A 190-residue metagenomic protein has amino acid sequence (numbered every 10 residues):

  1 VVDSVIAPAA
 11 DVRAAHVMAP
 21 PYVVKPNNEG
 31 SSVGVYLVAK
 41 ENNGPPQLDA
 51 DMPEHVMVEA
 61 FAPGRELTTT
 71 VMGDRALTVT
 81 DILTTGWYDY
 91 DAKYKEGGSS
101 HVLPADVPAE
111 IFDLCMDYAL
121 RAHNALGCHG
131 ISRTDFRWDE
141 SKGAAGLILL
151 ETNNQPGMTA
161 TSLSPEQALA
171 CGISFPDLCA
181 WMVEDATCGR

Functional and structural regions predicted by a protein language model:
V1-G64: Active-site nucleotide/adenylate-binding loops and adjacent lid/helix of ATP-dependent enzymes
A7, V35-E41, V71-G73, D139 (+2 more regions): Short beta-strand-to-turn element immediately C-terminal to the catalytic PLP-Schiff-base lysine in fold type I
N27-N28, Y94-E96, A160: Short, flexible turn/loop "capping" segments at secondary-structure junctions
G30, R65, G86, E140 (+1 more regions): Feature marks short, surface-exposed loop/turn motifs that line or immediately flank catalytic pockets and channel
S32-V33, S100-V102, T159-S164: Short small-residue beta-strand/loop micro-motif enriched in glycine and branched aliphatics
K40-D117, A144-I148: Phosphate-binding site of ATP-dependent enzymes
A109-R190: ATP-dependent carboxylate activation and anion-phosphoryl transfer catalytic cores that bind Mg-ATP to form
